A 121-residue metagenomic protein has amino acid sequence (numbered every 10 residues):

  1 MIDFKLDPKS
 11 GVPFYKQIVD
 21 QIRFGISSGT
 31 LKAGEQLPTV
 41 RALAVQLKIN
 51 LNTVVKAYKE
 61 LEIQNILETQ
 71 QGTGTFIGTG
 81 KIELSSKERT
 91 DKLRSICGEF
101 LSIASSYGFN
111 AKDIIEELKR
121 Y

Functional and structural regions predicted by a protein language model:
M1-Q36, A42, D91-Y121: Extreme N-terminal segment that seeds HTH/winged-HTH DNA-binding domains in transcriptional regulators
I2, V45-L47, T73: A generic structural signal for short beta-strands and their flanking turns/coil linkers
Y15, T39, T73-R89: Short, cationic-aromatic polyanion-contact patches
T30-E35, I63-G72, F76-T79: Beta-hairpin "wing" of winged helix-turn-helix
Q36-L47, L61: A short alpha-helical element within helix-turn-helix/winged-helix DNA-binding domains across DNA-binding proteins
Q46, E60-I66, Y107: Residue cluster at the C-terminal edge of the helix-turn-helix DNA-binding motif
